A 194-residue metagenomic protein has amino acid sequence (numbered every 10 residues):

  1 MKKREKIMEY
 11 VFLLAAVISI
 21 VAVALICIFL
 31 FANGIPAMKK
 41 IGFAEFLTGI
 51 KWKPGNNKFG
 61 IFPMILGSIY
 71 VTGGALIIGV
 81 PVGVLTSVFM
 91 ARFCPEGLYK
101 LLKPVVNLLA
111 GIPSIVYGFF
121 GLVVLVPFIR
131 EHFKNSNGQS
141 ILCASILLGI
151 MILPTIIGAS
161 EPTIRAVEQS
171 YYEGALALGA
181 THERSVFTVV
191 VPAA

Functional and structural regions predicted by a protein language model:
K2-I28: N-terminal signal-anchor/first transmembrane alpha helix
K3-K6, Y10, A32-A75, P95-E96: Periplasmic/extracellular loop-to-transmembrane helix junction in inner-membrane transport proteins
K3-Y10, V88-I112, S136: Short loop segments and helix-boundary regions at transmembrane helix junctions of multi-pass inner-membrane proteins
V21, S68, T72, L76-V84 (+5 more regions): Hydrophobic positions within alpha-helical transmembrane segments of bacterial inner-membrane proteins
A24-L25, V80-V88, V105, V116 (+2 more regions): Membrane-embedded alpha-helices of multi-pass transport/permease systems
M64, S68, P104-N107, G111 (+2 more regions): Residue-level signal for discrete positions within transmembrane alpha-helices of multi-pass small-molecule
V82, T86, M90, P95-K100 (+1 more regions): Amphipathic cytosolic juxtamembrane alpha-helices at the membrane-cytosol interface of multi-pass membrane transporters
N107-S145, G149: Generic hydrophobic transmembrane alpha-helix motif, especially the helices
